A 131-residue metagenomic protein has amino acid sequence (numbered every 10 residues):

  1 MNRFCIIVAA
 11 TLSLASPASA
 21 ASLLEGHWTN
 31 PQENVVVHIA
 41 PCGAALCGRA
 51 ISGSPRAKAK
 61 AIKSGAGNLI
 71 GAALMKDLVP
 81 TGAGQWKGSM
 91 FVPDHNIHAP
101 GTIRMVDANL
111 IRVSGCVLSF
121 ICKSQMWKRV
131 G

Functional and structural regions predicted by a protein language model:
C5-A15: Bacterial N-terminal signal peptides
S16-A21: Sec/Tat signal peptide C-region and signal peptidase I cleavage site
L24-E25, T29-D94, H98-P100: Central antiparallel beta-sheet cores of small beta-barrel/beta-sandwich binding domains
V92-H95, P100-R104, A108-K123: Short, exposed beta-strand-loop hairpins at the edges of beta-sheets in extracellular/periplasmic proteins
V130-G131: Short, solvent-exposed mixed-charge patches
